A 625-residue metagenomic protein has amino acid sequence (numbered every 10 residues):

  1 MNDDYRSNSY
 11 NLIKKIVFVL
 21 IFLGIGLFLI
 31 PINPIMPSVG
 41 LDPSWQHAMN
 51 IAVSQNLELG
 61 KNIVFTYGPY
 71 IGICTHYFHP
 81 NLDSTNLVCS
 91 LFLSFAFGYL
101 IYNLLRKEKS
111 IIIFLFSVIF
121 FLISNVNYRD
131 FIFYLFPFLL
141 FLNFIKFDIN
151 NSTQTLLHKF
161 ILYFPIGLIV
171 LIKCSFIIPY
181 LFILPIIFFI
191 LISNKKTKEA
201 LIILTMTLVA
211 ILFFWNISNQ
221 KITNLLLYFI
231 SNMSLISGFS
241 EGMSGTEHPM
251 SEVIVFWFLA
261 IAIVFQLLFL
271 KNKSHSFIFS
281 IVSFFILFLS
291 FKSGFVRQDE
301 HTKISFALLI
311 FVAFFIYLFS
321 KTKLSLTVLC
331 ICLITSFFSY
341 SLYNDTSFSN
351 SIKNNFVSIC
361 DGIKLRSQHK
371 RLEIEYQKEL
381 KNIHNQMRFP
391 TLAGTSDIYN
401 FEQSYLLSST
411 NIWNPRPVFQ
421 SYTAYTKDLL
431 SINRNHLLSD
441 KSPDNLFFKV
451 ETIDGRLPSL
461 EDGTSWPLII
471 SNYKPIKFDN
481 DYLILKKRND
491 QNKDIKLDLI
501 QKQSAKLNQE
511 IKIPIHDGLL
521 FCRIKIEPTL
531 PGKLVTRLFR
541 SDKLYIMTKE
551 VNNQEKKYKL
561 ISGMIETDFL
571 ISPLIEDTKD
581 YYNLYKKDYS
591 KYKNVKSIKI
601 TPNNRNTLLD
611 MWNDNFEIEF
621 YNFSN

Functional and structural regions predicted by a protein language model:
P34-M49, E58-C74, T223: Extracytoplasmic catalytic/substrate-binding loops of multi-pass membrane glycan-assembly enzymes
L87-I119, F265: Transmembrane-helix motifs of polytopic, lipid-linked glycan transferases
K109-F116, P137-I169, T197-M206, K273-I286: Short hydrophobic alpha-helices at membrane interfaces in multi-pass membrane enzymes
S117-I123, L157-C174, P179-P185, V209 (+1 more regions): Membrane-interface alpha helices of multi-pass inner-membrane proteins
F133-L135, C174-I190, K303-A307: Transmembrane-embedded, aromatic-rich helix segments that form part of the hydrophobic channel/pocket engaging
F136, I178, V296-S325: Hydrophobic/aromatic-rich transmembrane helices and adjacent perimembrane loops
P179-L208, V312-K321: Perimembrane helix-loop-helix junctions
D361-A393, Y405-S408, I412, R416-N625: C-terminal luminal/periplasmic domains and tails of membrane-associated envelope-modifying transferases
